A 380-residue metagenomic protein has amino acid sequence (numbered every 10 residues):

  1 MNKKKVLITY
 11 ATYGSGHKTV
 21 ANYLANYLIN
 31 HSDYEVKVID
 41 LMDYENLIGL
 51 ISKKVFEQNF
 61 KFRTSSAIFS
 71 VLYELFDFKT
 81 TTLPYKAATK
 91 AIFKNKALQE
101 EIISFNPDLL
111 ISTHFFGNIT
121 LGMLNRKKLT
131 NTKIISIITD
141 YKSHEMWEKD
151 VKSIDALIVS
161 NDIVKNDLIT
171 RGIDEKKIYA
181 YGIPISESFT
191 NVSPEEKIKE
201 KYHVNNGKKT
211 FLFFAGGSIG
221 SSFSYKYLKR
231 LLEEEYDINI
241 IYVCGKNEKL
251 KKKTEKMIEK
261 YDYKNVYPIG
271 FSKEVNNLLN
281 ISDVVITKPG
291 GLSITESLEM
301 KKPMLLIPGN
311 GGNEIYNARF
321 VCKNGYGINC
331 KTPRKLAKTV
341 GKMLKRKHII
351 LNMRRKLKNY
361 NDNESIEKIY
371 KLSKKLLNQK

Functional and structural regions predicted by a protein language model:
Y23-Q99: Conserved N-terminal ligand/cofactor-binding loop architecture of enzyme catalytic domains
K127-N191: Active-site-proximal region of nucleotide-activated glycan assembly enzymes, centered on histidine/acidic-rich loops
N191-V204: A short helix/loop element that forms part of the nucleotide-sugar donor recognition site in Leloir-type
N205-I281: Donor-nucleotide binding loops and adjacent catalytic segments primarily of GT-B fold Leloir glycosyltransferases
N280-G290: Acidic donor-binding loop of glycosyltransferase active sites
K323-G325, K331-H348: C-terminal "capping" alpha-helix adjacent to the active site of nucleotide-linked donor transferases in cell-envelope
I349-N363: A short, well-ordered alpha-helix in the C-terminal region of glycosyltransferases
D362-K380: C-terminal alpha-helical cap of glycosyltransferases
